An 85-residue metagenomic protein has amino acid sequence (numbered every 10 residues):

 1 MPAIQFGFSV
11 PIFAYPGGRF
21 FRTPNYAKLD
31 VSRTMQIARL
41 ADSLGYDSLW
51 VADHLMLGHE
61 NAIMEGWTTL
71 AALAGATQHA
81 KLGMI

Functional and structural regions predicted by a protein language model:
M1-A76, K81: N-terminal beta1-alpha1-beta2 module of alpha/beta enzyme domains
G83-I85: Structural motif corresponding to the early beta-alpha repeats
